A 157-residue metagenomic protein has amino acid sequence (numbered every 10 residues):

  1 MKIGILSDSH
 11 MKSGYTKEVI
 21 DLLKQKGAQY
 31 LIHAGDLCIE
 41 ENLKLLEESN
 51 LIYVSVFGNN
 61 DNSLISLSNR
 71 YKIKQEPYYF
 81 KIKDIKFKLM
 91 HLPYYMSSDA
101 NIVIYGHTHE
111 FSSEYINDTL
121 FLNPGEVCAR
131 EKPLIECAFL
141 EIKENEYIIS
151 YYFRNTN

Functional and structural regions predicted by a protein language model:
M1-E48, D61-N69, I73-E76, L134-E136: N-terminal active-site segment of His-dependent metallophosphoesterases
I5-S7, L31-D36, Y53-N59, K88-H91 (+2 more regions): Active-site neighborhood of phospho(di)ester-bond hydrolases with catalytic His/Asp-centered motifs
T16, S98-N101, K132-P133, N157: A short, polar/proline- and glycine-enriched secondary-structure boundary/capping micro-motif
S49-N50, D99, N117: Short, structured coil segments at secondary-structure junctions
N50-L92: Helix-adjacent hinge/juxtasegments
D61-S63, F111, A129: Short gly/pro/ser/thr-enriched loop/turn and capping motifs at secondary-structure boundaries
E76-D84, Y115-N157: Binuclear metal-dependent phosphoesterase catalytic core
P77-S113: Internal catalytic-core helix/loop-beta-alpha segment that presents or stabilizes conserved functional determinants
